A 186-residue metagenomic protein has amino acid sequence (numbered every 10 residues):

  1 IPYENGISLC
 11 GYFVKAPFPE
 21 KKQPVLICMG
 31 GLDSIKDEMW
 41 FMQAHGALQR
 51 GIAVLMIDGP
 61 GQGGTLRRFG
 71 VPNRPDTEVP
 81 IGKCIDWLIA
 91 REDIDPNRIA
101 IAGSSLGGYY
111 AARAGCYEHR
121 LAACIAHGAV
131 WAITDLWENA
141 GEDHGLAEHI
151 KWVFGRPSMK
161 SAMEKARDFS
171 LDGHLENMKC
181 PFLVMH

Functional and structural regions predicted by a protein language model:
I1-P24: N-terminal cap/lid segment of alpha/beta-hydrolase-fold proteins
Q23, C28-I35: Active-site glycine-rich loops that stabilize anionic/oxyanionic intermediates across multiple enzyme folds
L32-H45, G59: The serine-hydrolase catalytic nucleophile loop
G46-G64: Conserved alpha/beta-hydrolase
D58, R98-A100, A123-I125: Residue in the alpha/beta-hydrolase core beta-strand immediately N-terminal to the catalytic nucleophile
V71-N97, I101, R113: Alpha/beta-hydrolase active-site loop
G103-G107, A111: Gly/Ala-rich beta-loop-alpha elbow adjacent to hydrolase catalytic centers
R113-E164, N177-P181, H186: Hydrolase active-site cap/lid region
